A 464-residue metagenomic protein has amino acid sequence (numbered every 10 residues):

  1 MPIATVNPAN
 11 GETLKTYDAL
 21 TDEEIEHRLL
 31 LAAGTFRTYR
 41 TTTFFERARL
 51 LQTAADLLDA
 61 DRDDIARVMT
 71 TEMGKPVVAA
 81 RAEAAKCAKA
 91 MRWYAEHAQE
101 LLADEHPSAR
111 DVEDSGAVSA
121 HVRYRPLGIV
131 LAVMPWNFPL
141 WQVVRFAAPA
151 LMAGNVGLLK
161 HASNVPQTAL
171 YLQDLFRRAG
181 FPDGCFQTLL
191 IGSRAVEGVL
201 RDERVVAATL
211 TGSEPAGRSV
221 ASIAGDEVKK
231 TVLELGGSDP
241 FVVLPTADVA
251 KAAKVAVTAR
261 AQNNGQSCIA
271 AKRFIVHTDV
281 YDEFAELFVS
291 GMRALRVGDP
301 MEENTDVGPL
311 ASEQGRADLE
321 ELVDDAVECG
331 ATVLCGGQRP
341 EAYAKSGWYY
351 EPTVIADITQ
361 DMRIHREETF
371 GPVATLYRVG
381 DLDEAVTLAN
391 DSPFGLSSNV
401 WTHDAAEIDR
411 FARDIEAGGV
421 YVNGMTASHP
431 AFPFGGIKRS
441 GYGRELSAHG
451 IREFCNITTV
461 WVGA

Functional and structural regions predicted by a protein language model:
M1-V118, A311: N-terminal Rossmann-like NAD(P)+-binding subdomain of aldehyde/semialdehyde dehydrogenases
N10-T16, V205, V242, R296 (+3 more regions): Conserved C-terminal structural/oligomerization subdomain of aldehyde/semialdehyde dehydrogenase
G11, A32, R47, M69 (+10 more regions): Residue-level signal for inorganic ion chemistry
T13-L20, T35-T41, L131-A132, F241-V243 (+5 more regions): Short, well-ordered beta-strand elements within core beta-sheets of diverse protein domains
L14, P215-T359, V422: ALDH superfamily catalytic-core signature
F36, R40, A55-R62, A66 (+17 more regions): Structural signal for hydrophobic packing residues in well-ordered secondary-structure cores of soluble enzyme domains
S108-K251, V379: Rossmann-like NAD(P) dinucleotide-binding subdomain of oxidoreductase/dehydrogenase enzymes
V156-L158, V333, G419: A short hydrophobic/small-residue beta-strand
